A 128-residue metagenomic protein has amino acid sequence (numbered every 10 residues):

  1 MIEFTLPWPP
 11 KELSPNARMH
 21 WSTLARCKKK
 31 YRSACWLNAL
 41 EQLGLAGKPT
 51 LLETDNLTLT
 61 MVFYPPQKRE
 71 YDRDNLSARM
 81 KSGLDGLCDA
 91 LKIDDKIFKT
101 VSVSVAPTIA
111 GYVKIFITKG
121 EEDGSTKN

Functional and structural regions predicted by a protein language model:
M1-N128: Catalytic phosphate/metal-binding cores of nucleic-acid and nucleotide-processing enzymes, i.e., regions that mediate
